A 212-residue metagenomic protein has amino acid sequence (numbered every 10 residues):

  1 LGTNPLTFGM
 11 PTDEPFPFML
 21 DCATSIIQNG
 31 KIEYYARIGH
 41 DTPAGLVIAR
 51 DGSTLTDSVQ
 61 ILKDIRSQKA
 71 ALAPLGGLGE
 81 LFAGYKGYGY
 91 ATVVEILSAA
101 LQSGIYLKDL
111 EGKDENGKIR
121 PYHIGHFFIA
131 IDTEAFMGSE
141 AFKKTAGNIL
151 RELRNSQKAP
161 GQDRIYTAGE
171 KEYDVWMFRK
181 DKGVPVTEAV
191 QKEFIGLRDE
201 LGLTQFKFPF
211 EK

Functional and structural regions predicted by a protein language model:
L1-I65: Phosphate/diphosphate-binding glycine-rich loops and adjacent basic-rich segments that engage nucleotide
G2-T3, M10, C22, Y34 (+7 more regions): Generic structural "secondary-structure junction" signal
N4-L6, F16-F18, P43-A44, A71-A73 (+4 more regions): Structural beta-strand/beta-sheet cores of well-ordered domains, especially the beta-sheet scaffolds that support
T24-I27, G79, T133-A135: Glycine-rich beta-alpha junction loops
K31-E33, Y85-G87, S139-F142: Short conserved micro-motifs at the rims of enzyme active sites and ligand-binding pockets
H40-Y106: Secondary-shell segments that build the walls of catalytic and ion/ligand-binding clefts
I96, L101, I105-K212: Catalytic-core signal marking the mid-to-C-terminal active-site face
